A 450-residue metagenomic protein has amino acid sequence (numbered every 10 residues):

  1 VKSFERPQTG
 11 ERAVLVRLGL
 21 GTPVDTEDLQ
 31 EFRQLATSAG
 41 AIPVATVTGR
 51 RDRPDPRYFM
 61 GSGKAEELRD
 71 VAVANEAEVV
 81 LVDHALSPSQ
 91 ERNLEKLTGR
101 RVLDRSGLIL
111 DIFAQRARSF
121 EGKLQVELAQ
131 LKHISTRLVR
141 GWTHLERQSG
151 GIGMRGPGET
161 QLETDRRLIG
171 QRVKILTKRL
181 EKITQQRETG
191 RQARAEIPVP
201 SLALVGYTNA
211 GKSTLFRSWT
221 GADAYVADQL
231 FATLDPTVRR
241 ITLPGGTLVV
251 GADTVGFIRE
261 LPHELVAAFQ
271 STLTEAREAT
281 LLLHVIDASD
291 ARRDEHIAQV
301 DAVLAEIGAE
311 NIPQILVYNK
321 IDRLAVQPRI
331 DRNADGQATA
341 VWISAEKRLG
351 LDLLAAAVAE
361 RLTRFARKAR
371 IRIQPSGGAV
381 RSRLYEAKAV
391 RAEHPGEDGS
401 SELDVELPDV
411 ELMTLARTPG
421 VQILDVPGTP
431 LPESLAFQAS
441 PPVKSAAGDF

Functional and structural regions predicted by a protein language model:
V1, R187, A193-P200, S218-V250 (+3 more regions): Switch I (effector-binding) loop of TRAFAC-class P-loop GTPase G-domains
V1-G19, D28, R33, K132 (+6 more regions): C-terminal-of-GTPase-core extension/linker across diverse P-loop GTPases
V1-R105, I109-L110, I423-L424, T429-F450: N-terminal accessory targeting/assembly segments
G19-V24, R53-Y58, R116-E121, Q161 (+4 more regions): Flexible beta-alpha connector loops of hexameric P-loop NTPases
E27-S38, I42, A65-A74, V79 (+3 more regions): Conserved C-terminal guanine-recognition region of P-loop GTPase G domains, centered on the G4
S106-L110, L230-F231, E346-K347: Short, acidic/turn-prone active-site loops that include or flank metal/cofactor- and phosphate-binding residues
G107-L128: Short alpha-helix plus adjacent loop in nuclease-associated cores
D111-R116, D235, L351-L353, E433-L435: Short, charged, surface-exposed secondary-structure boundary motifs
